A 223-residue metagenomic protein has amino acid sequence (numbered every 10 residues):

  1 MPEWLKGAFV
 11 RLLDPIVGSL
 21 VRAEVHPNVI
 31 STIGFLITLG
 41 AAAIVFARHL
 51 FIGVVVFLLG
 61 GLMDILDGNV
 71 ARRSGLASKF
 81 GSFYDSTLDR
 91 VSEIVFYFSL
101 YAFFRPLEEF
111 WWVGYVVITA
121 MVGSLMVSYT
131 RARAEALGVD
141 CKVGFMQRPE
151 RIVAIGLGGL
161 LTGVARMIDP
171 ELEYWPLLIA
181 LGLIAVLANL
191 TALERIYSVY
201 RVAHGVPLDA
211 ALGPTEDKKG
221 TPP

Functional and structural regions predicted by a protein language model:
M1-G61, V95-P223: Hydrophobic alpha-helical transmembrane segments
G60-M63, G81: Hydrophobic "anchor" residues on beta-strands that sit immediately upstream of conserved functional sites
D64, D85, S124: Conserved G/P- and acidic residue-centered "switch" motifs that form tight phosphate/ATP-binding loops in soluble
G68-W111, Y115: Basic, amphipathic juxtamembrane/active-site segments that coordinate anionic phosphate or diphosphate groups
